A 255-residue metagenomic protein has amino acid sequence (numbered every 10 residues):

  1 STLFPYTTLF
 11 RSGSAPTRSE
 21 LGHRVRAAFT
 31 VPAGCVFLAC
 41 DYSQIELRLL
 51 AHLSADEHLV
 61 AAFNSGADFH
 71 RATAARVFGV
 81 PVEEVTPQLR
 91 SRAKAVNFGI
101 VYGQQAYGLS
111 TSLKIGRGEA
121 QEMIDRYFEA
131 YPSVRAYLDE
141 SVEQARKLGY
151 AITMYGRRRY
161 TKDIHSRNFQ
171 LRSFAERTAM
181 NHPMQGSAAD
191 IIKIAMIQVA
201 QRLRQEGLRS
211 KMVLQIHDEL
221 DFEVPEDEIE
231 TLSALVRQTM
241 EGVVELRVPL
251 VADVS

Functional and structural regions predicted by a protein language model:
S1-Y6: Short, exposed "boundary/linker" segments that immediately precede the start of a downstream structural module
T7-S255: Conserved catalytic core of nucleotide polymerization and phosphodiester-bond processing enzymes
